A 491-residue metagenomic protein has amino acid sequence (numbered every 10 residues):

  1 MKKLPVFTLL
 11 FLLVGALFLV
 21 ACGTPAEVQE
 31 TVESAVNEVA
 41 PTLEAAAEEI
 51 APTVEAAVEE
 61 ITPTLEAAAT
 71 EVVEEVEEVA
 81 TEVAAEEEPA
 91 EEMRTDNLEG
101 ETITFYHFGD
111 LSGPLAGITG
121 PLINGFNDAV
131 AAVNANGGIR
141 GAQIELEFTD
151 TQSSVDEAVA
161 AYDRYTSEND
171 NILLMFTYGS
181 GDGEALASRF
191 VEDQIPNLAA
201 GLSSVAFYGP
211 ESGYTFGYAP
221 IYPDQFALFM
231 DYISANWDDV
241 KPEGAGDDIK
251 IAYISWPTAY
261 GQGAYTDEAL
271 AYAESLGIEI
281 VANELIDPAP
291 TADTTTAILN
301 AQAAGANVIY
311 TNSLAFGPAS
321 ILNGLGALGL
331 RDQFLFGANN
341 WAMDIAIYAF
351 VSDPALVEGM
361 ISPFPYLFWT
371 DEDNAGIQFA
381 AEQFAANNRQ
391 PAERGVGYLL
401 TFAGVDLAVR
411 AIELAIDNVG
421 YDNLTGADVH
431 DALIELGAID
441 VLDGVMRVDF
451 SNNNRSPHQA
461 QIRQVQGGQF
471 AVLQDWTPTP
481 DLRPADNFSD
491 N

Functional and structural regions predicted by a protein language model:
M1-V20: Sec-dependent bacterial lipoprotein signal peptides
L17-F18, C22-A90: Ser/Thr-rich, Proline-interspersed low-complexity disordered segments
E92-N127, T149-V155, G179, I254-Y265 (+3 more regions): Extracytoplasmic "Venus flytrap"
E92-T95, I103, N124-L146, D238-E243 (+1 more regions): Signal peptide-proximal N-terminal region of secreted/periplasmic/extracellular or secretory-lumen proteins
M93, G117-N124, N136-G209, Y218-I221 (+3 more regions): Beta-alpha junction/loop-to-helix N-cap segments that form part of ligand/metal-binding clefts
D170-L285, Q333-W369: Extracytoplasmic ligand/sensor domains, especially the bilobed periplasmic-binding protein
L325-F402, W476-D481, F488-D490: Extracellular/periplasmic periplasmic-binding protein-like sensory domains
A386-Y398, V409-V472: Segments of small-molecule ligand-sensing domains
